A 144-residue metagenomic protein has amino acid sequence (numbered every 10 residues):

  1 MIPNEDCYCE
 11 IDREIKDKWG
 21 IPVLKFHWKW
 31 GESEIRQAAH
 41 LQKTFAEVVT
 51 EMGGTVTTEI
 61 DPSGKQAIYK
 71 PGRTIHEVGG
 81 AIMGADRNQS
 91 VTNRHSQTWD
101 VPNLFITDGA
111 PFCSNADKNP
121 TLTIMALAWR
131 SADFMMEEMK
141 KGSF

Functional and structural regions predicted by a protein language model:
M1-F105, A110-F112, A116, T123 (+1 more regions): FAD-dependent oxidoreductase catalytic-site/capping-region signature
